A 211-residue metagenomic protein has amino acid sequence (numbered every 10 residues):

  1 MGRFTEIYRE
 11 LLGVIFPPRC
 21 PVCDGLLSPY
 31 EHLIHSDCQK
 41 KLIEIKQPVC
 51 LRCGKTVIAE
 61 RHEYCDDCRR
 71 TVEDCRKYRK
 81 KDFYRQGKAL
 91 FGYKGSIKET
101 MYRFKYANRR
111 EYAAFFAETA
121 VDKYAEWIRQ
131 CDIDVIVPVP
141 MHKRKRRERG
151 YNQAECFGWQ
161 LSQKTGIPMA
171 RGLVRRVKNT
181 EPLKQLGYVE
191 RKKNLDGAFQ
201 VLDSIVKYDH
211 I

Functional and structural regions predicted by a protein language model:
M1-I211: Glycine-rich phosphate/pyrophosphate-handling loop used in enzymes and phosphotransfer proteins
